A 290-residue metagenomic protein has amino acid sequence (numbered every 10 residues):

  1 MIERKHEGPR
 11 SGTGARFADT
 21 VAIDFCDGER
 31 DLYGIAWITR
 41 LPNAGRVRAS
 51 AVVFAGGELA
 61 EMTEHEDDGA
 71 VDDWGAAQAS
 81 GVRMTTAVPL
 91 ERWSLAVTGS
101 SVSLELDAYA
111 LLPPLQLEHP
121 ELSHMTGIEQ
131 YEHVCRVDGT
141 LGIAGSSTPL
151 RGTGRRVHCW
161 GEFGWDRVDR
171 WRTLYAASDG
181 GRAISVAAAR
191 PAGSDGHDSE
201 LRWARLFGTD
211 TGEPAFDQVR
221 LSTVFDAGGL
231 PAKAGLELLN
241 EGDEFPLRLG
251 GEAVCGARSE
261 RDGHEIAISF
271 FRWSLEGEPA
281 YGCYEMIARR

Functional and structural regions predicted by a protein language model:
M1-R290: Structured soluble/peripheral alpha/beta segments that form catalytic or ligand/cofactor-binding pockets
